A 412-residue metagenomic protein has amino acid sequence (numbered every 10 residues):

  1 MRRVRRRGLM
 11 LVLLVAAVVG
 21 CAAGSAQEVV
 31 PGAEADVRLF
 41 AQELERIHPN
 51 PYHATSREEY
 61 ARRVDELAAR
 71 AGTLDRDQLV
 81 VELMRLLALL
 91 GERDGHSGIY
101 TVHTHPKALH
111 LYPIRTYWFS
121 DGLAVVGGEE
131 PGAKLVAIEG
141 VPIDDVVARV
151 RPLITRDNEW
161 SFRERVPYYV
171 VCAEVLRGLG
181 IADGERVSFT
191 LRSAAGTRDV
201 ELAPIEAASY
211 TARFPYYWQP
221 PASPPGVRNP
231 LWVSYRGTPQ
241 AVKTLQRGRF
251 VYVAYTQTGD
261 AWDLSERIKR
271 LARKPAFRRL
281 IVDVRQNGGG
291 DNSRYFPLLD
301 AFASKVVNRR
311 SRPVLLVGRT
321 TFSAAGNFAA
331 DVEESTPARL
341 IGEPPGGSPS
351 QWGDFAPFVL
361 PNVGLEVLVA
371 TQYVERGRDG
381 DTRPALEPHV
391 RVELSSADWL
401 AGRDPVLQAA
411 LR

Functional and structural regions predicted by a protein language model:
M1-L11: Bacterial N-terminal signal peptides that target proteins for export
M10-G20: Bacterial N-terminal signal peptides
V18-V19, H103-T104, Y295: Hydrophobic alpha-helical membrane context
A23-R279, Q286: Flexible, low-complexity junctional segments that flank or bridge functional domains
V30-A41, A194, P224-R412: C-terminal "post-core" interaction segments
